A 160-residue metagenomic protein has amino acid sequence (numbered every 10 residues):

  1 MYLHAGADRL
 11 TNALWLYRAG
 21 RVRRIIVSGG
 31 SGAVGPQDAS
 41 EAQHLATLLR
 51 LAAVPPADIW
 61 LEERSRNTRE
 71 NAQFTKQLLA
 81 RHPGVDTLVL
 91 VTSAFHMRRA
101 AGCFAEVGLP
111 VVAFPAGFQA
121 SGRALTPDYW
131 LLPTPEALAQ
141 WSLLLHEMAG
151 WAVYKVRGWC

Functional and structural regions predicted by a protein language model:
M1-W141: A structural signal for short, hydrophobic/glycine-enriched beta-strand patches
L138-C160: A transmembrane-helix-recognition feature enriched in membrane-embedded lipid enzymes and envelope glyco-/phospholipid
